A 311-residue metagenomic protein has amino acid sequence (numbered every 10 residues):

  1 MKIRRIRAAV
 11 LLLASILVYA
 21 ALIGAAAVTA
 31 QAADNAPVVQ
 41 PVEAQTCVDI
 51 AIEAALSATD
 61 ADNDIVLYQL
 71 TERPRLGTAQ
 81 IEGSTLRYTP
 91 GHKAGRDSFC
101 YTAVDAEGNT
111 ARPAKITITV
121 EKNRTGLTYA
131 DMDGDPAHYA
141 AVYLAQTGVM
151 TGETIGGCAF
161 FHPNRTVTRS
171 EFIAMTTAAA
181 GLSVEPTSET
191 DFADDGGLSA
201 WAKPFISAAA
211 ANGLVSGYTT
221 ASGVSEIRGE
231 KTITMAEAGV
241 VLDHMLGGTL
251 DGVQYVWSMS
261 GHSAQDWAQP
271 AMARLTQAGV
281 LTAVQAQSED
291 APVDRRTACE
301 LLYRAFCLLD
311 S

Functional and structural regions predicted by a protein language model:
M1-R5: N-terminal secretory signal peptides that target proteins for export/translocation
I6-A26: Sec-dependent N-terminal signal peptides of Gram-positive bacterial secreted proteins and lipoproteins
I23, V28-C47, T119-H138, T151-I173 (+6 more regions): Feature responds to low-complexity, polar/acidic, surface-exposed segments characteristic of secreted/exported proteins
T29-D62, Y68, S98, T102-T125: Extracellular interdomain linkers/hinges and stalk-like, low-complexity segments in secreted or single-pass
Q69-S84, M150-E153: Low-complexity "stalk/linker" and mucin-like segments enriched in Ser/Thr/Pro/Ala/Gly
T85-G95, F161-P163, I227: Extracellular/luminal low-complexity segments enriched in Ser/Thr/Pro
